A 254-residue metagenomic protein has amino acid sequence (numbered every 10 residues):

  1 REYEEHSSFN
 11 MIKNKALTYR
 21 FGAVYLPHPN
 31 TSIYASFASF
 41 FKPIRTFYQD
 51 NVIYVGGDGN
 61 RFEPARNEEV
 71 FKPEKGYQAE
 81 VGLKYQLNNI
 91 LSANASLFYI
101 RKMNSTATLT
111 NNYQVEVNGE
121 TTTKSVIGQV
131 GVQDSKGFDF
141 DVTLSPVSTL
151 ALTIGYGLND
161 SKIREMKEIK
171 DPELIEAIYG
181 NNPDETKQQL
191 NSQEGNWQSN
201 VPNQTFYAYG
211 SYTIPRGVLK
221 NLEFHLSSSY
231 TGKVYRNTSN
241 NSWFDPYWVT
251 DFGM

Functional and structural regions predicted by a protein language model:
R1, Y19, I33-A35, A93-A95 (+4 more regions): Transmembrane beta-strands of outer-membrane beta-barrel proteins
R1-K102, S211: Structural signature of Gram-negative outer-membrane beta-barrels, strongest in the C-terminal barrel of TonB-dependent
R1-M11, R45-E69, A107-G128, E165-E194: Solvent-exposed loop segments that connect transmembrane elements
S8-K15, Y54-G57, E69-K75, G128-D134 (+2 more regions): Replace "Gram-negative outer membrane beta-barrel proteins" with "bacterial and organellar outer membrane beta-barrel
K13, F21-Y25, V81-Y85, F140-L144 (+4 more regions): Residues on the lipid-exposed face of transmembrane beta-strands in outer-membrane beta-barrel proteins
L17, A65, Y77, N89 (+5 more regions): Exposed loop/turn and edge beta-strand positions of beta-sandwich/beta-sheet ligand-binding modules
L26, S32-Y34, A38, V70-K136 (+4 more regions): Membrane-embedded beta-barrel scaffold of Gram-negative outer-membrane proteins
Y99-R101, T121-N237: Gram-negative outer-membrane beta-barrel transporters
